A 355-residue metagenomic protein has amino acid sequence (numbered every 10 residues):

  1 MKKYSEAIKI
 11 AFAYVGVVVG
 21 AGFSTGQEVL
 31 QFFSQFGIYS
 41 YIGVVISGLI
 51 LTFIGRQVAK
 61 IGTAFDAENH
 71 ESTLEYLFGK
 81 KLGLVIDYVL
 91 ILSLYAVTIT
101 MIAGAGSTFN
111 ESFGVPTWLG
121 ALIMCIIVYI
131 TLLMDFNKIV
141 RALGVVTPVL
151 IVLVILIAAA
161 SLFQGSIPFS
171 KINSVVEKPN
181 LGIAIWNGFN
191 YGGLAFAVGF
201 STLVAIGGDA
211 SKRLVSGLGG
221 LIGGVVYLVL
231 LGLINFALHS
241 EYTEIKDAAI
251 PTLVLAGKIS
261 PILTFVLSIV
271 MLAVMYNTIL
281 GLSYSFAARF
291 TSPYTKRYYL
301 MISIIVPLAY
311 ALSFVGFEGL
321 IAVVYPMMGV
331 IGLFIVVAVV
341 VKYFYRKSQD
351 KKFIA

Functional and structural regions predicted by a protein language model:
K2-S5, Q35-Y39, A64-S93, E111-T117 (+2 more regions): Transmembrane-helix boundary/entry motifs in multi-pass membrane transporters
Y4-S5, F32-A59, S216-V229, P326-L333: Extracellular loop-to-transmembrane helix junctions
S5-S24, G43, L90-L94, T98 (+3 more regions): Hydrophobic, membrane-embedded alpha-helices of multi-pass small-molecule transporters
I8-V15, V44-L49, I86-Y95, E111-D135 (+6 more regions): Transmembrane alpha-helical segments of multi-pass small-molecule transport proteins
A21, Y95, V128, L132 (+2 more regions): Hydrophobic alpha-helical segments and their helix-loop junctions in multi-pass secondary transporters
V45-E71, L233-A237, E241: Juxtamembrane transmembrane-helix boundary signature
I61, M101-E111, C125-V146, D209-K212 (+1 more regions): Membrane-water interface regions at transmembrane-helix termini and the short interhelical loops of multi-pass membrane
E177, L238-P261: Membrane-interface interhelical connector segments
